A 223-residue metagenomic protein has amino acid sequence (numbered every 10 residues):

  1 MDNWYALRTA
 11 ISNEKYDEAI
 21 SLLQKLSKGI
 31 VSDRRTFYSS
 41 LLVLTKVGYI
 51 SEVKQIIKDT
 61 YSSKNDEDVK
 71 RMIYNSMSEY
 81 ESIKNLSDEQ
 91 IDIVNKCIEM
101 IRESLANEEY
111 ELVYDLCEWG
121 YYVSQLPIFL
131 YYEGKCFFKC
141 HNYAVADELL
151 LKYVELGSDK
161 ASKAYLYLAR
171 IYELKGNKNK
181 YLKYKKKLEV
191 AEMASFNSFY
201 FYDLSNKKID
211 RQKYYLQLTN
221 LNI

Functional and structural regions predicted by a protein language model:
M1-D2, E81-K96, E118-Y122: TPR-adjacent "capping" and linker segments in tetratricopeptide-repeat scaffold/adaptor proteins
D33-Y38, K64-Y74, P127-L130, S158-L166 (+1 more regions): Boundary/linker segments of alpha-helical solenoid repeat arrays
G48-D68, E155, A169-N197: TPR/TPR-like (Sel1-like) alpha-helical repeat modules
